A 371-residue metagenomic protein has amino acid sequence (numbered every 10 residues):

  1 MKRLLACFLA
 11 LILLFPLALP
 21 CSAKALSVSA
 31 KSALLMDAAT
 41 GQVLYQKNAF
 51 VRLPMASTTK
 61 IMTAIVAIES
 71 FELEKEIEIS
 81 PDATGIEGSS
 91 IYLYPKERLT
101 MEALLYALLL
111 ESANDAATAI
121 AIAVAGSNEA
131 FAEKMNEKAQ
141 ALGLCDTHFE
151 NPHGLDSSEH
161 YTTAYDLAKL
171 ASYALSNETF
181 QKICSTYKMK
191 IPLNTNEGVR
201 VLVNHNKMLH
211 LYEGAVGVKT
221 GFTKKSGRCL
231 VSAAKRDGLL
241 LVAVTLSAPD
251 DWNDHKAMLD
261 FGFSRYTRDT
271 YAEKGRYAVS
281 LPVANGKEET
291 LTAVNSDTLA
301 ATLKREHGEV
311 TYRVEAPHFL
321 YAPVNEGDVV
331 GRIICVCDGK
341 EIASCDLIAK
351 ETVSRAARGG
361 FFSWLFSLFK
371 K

Functional and structural regions predicted by a protein language model:
M1-F8: Positively charged n-region of N-terminal signal peptides that target proteins for export
L9, L109, A125, S185-K188 (+1 more regions): A generic structural signal for secondary-structure junctions that act as hinges or helix/strand caps at the edges
L17-K24, I348: Bacterial Sec-dependent signal peptides at the C-terminal "C-region" and cleavage site
C21-E178, K182: Active-site-adjacent loops and short helices of periplasmic peptidoglycan-processing enzymes
L144-C145, E159-Y161, Y165-D166, A171-K371: Domain-terminus/edge residues, biased toward the C-terminal soluble/receptor-binding domains of extracytoplasmic
